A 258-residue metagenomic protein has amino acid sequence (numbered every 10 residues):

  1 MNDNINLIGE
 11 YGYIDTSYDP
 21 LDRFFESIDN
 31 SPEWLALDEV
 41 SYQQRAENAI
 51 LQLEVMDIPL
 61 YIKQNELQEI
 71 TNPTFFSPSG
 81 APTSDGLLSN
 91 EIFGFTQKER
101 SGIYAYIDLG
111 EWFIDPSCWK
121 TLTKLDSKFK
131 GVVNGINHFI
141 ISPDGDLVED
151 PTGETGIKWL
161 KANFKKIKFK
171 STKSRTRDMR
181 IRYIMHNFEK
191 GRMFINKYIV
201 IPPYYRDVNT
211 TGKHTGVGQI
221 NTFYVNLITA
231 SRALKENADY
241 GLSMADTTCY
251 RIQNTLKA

Functional and structural regions predicted by a protein language model:
M1-A258: Conserved core architecture of multi-subunit DNA-directed RNA polymerases
